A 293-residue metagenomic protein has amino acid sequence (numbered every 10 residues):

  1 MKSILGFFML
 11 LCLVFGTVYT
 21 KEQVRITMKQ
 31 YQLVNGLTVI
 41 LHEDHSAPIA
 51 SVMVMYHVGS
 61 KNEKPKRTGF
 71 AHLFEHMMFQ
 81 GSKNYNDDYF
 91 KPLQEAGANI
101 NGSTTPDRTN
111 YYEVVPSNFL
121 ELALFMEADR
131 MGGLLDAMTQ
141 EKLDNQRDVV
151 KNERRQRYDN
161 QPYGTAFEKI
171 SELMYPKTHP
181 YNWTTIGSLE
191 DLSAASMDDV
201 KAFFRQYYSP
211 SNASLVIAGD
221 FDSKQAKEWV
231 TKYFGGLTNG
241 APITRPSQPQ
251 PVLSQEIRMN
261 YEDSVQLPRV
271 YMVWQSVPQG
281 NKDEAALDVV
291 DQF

Functional and structural regions predicted by a protein language model:
G6-F15: Bacterial N-terminal signal peptides
Y19-S60, N84-F119, R157-N212, G236-N281: Non-catalytic beta-strand/loop surface segments
G59-R67: Short pre-active-site segment immediately N-terminal to the catalytic Zn-binding motif
P65, E121-L124, N160, E228 (+1 more regions): Solvent-exposed, non-transmembrane alpha-helical starts
T68-S82: Active-site SXXK
G81, V114-Q146: M16/insulysin-pitrilysin zinc metalloprotease superfamily fold
Q140, R147, K201-Y233: Non-catalytic, conformational "gating/processing" segments within enzyme and secreted inhibitor domains
